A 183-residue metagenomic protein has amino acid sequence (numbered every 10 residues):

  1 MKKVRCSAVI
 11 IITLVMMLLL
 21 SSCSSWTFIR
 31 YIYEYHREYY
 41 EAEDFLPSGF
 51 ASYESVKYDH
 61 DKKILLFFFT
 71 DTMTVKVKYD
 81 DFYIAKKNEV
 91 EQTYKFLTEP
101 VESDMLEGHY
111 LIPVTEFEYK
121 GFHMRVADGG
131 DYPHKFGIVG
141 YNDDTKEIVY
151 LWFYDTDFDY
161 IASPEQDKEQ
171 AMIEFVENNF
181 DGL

Functional and structural regions predicted by a protein language model:
M1, M16-M17, M73, M105 (+2 more regions): Detector for methionine-enriched segments
M1-R37: Gram-positive cell-envelope targeting signals
K2, D59-D61, F122-M124: Short secondary-structure boundary micro-motifs
V4-R5, E43-P47, R125-D128: Intrinsically disordered, low-complexity segments enriched in polar/charged residues with Gly/Pro, especially when
V15, F67-F69, E116, D131: A generic structural signal for short, solvent-exposed coil/turn residues that cap or connect secondary-structure
L18, T27, Y31-I32, K86 (+3 more regions): Alpha-helical protein-protein interaction elements
C23-F96: N-terminal export/targeting and maturation segments
E89-L183: Extracytoplasmic electrostatic interaction patches
